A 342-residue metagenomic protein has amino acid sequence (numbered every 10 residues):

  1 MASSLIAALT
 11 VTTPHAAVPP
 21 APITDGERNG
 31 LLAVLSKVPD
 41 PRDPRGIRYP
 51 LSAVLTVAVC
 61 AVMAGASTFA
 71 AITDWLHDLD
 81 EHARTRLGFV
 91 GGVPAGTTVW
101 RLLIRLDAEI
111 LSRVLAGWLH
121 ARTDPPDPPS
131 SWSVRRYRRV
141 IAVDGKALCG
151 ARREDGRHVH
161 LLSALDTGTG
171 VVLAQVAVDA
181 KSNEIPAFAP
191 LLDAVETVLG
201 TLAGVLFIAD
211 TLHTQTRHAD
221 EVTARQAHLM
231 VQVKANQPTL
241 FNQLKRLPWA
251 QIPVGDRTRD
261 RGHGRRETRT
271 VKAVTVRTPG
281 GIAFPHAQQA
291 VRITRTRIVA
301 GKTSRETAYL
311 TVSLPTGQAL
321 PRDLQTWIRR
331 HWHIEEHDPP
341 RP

Functional and structural regions predicted by a protein language model:
M1-A142, L148-A151, S163-Q175, T197: Dynamic "connector" segments at or just before major functional cores
S4, H228-R330: An anionic, glycine-rich sequence signature occurring as long contiguous blocks
E27, R153-H160, T303-R305: Short, flexible loop/turn motifs enriched in small residues
L35, T73-L76, A83-R84, A177 (+2 more regions): A detector of single, family-specific signature residues that are central to catalytic or substrate-handling motifs
V57, I72, A95, I141-K146 (+7 more regions): Short, conserved catalytic/metal-binding motifs centered on acidic residues
D155-G204: Electropositive, glycine- and tryptophan-enriched low-complexity nucleic-acid-binding patches
I185, A189-A235: Domain-level cores of phosphate- or acyl-group-handling catalytic modules
T326-W327, H331-P342: Basic, amphipathic alpha-helical segments enriched in Lys/Arg and hydrophobic/aromatic residues
